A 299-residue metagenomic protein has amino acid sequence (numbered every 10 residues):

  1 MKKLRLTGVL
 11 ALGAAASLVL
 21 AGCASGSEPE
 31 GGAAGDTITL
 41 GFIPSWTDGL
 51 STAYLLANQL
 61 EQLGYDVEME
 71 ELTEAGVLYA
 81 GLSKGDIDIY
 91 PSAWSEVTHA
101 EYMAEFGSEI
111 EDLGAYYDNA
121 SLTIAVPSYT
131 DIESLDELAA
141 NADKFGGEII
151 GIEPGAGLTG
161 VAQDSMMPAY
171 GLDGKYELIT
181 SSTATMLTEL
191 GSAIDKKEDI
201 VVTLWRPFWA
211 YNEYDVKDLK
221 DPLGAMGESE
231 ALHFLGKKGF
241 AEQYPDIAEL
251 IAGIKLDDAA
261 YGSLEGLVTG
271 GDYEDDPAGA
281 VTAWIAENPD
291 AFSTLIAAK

Functional and structural regions predicted by a protein language model:
S17-G22: C-terminal motif of bacterial Sec signal peptides marking the signal peptidase cleavage site
A24-S27: Bacterial signal peptide processing site
A33-D48, Y65-E70, G146-I150, I251: Short, well-ordered beta-strand elements
L56-L63, G146-Y176: Ligand-binding cleft/hinge of the Venus flytrap
E71-A75, G85, Y90-Y102, V201-F208 (+1 more regions): Beta->alpha turn/N-cap motifs
G81, I87-P91, V161-L223: Ligand-binding pocket segment of bilobal, Venus flytrap-like solute-binding proteins
S108-G155: A conserved helix-loop-strand patch within extracytoplasmic ligand-binding domains of the periplasmic binding
S121-D131, E230-Y244, G266: A bilobed periplasmic-binding-protein/Venus flytrap-type ligand-binding module shared by bacterial periplasmic
